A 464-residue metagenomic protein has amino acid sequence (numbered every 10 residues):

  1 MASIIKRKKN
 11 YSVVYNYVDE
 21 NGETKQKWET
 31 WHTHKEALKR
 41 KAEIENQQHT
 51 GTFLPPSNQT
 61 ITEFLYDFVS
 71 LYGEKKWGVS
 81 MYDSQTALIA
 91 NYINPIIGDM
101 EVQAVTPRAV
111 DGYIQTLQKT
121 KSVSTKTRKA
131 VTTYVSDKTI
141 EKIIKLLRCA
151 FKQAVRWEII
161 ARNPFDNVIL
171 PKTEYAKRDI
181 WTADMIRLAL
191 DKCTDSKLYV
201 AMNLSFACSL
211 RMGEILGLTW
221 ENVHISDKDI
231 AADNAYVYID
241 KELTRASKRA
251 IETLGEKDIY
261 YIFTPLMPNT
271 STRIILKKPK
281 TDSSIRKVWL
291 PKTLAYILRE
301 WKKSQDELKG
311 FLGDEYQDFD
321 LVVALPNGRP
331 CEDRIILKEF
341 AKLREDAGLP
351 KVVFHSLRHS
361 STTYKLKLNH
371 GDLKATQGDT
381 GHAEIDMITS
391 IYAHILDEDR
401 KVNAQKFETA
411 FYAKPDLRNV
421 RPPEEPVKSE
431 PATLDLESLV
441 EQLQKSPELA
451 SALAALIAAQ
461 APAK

Functional and structural regions predicted by a protein language model:
S3, Y17, S70-W157, Y175 (+3 more regions): N-terminal core-binding DNA-recognition domain of tyrosine site-specific recombinases/integrases
R7-R108, K303-Q317, D397, R418-P431 (+1 more regions): N-terminal DNA-binding module of tyrosine recombinases/phage integrases
Y17, L266-I275, T281-L349: Active-site/catalytic core of tyrosine-dependent DNA strand-transfer enzymes
V123-K126, A130-D137, I143, R156 (+5 more regions): Basic, Lys/Arg- and aromatic-enriched nucleic-acid-binding interface segment
R156, N203, A207, E214 (+4 more regions): C-terminal catalytic core of tyrosine-transesterase DNA break-rejoin enzymes
K172-T173, I180, A231, K241-R245 (+1 more regions): Catalytic-site neighborhood detector that most strongly recognizes the C-terminal catalytic loop/helix of tyrosine
N222-A231, K351, H370-A393: Short, polar N-cap/turn motifs at the start of nucleic acid-interacting alpha helices
I225-Y236, D240-I285, L294, Q405-K464: C-terminal secondary-structure termini that scaffold catalytic or DNA-interacting sites
